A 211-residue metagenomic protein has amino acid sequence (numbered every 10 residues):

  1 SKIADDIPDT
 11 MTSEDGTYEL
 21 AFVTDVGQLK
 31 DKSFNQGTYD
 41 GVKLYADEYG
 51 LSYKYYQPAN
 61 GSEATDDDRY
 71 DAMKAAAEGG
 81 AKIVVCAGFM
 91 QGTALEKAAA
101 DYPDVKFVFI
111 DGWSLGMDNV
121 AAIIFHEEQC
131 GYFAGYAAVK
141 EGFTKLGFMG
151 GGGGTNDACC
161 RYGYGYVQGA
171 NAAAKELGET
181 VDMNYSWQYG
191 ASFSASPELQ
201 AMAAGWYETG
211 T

Functional and structural regions predicted by a protein language model:
S1-T211: A residue-level marker of the well-folded mature domains of exported/periplasmic proteins
